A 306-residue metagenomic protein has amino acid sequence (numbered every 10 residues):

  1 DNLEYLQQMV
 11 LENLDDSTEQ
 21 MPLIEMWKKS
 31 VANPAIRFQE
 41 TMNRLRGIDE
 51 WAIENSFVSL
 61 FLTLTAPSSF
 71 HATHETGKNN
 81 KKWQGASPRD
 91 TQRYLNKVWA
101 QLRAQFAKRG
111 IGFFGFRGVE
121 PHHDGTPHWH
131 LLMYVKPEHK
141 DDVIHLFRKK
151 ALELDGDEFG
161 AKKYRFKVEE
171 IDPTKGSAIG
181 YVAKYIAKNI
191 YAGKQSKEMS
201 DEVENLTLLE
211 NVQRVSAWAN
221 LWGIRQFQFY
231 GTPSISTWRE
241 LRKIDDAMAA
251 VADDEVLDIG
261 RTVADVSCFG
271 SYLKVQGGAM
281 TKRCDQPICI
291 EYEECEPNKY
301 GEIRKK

Functional and structural regions predicted by a protein language model:
D1-G125, P137-K306: Right-hand nucleic-acid polymerase module
L132-K136: Short hydrophobic/aromatic beta-strand micro-patches that form the beta-sheet surface supporting nucleotide- or nucleic
